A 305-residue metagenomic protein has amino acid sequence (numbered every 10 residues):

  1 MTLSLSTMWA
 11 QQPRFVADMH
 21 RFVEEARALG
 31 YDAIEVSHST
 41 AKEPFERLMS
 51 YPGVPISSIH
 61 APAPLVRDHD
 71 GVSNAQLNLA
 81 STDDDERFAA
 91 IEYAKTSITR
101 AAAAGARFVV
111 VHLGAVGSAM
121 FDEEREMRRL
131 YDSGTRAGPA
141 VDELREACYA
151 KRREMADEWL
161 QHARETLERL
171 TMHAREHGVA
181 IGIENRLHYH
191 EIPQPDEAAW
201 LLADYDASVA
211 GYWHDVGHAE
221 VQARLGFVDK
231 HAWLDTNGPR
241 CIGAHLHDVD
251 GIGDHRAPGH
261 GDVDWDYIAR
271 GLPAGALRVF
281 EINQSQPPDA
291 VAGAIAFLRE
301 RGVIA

Functional and structural regions predicted by a protein language model:
M1-S97, A102-A103, L130-P139, R299 (+1 more regions): N-terminal pre-domain/capping segments
M1-W9, P13-R27, K42, T96-F108 (+2 more regions): Histidine-acidic metal/acid-base catalytic patches
M8, H60-P64, V111-V116, H247-D248: Short loop/turn segments at strand-loop or loop-helix junctions that form parts of catalytic or ligand-binding pockets
D32-S37, G182-E184, V279-E281: Short catalytic-loop micro-motif centered on adjacent basic/acidic residues
G53-L65, T166-L170, A174, D204-Y205 (+1 more regions): Alpha-helix-loop-beta-strand connector modules within alpha/beta enzyme cores
S58-I59, V111, I183, H214 (+1 more regions): Hydrophobic residues in well-ordered beta-strands that form the structural core
H69-G71, M120-E124, P195, L225 (+1 more regions): Short aromatic-enriched loop/helix-cap "lid" or pocket-rim segments at secondary-structure transitions that line
L79-G211: Active-site acidic/histidine proton-transfer and metal-coordination neighborhood in alpha/beta enzyme cores
